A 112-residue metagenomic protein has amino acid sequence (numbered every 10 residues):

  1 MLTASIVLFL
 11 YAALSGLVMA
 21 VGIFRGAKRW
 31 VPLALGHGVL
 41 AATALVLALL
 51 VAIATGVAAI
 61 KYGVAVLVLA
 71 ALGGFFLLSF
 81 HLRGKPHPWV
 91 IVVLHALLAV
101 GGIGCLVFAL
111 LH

Functional and structural regions predicted by a protein language model:
M1-H112: Polytopic alpha-helical membrane-helix bundles and their juxtamembrane interface segments in multi-pass membrane
